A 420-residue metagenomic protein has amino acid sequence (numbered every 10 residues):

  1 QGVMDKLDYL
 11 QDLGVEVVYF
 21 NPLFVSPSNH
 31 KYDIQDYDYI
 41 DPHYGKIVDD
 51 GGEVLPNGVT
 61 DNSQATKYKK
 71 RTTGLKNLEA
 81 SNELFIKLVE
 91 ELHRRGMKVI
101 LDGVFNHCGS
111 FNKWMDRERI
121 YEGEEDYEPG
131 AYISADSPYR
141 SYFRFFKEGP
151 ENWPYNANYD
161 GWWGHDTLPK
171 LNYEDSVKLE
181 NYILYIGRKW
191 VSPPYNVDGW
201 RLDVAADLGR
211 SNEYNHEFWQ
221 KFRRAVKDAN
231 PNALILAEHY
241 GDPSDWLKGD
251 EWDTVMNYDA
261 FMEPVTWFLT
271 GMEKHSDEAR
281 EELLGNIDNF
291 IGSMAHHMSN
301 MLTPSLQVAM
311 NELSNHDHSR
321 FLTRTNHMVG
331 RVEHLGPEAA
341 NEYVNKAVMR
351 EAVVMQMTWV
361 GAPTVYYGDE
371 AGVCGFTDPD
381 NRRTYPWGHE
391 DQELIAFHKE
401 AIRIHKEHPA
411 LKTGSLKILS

Functional and structural regions predicted by a protein language model:
Q1-E16, L23-P194, F222, D228 (+2 more regions): Substrate-binding/active-site clefts of carbohydrate-active enzymes
L10, F20, Y37, L92 (+8 more regions): Conserved, mostly hydrophobic/aromatic
Q11-V18, H93-I100, Y195-W200, N230-L234 (+2 more regions): Loop/turn elements at helix/coil->beta-strand transitions in domains of secreted/extracellular proteins
F24, D41-Y44, F105, D175 (+5 more regions): Short, flexible loop/turn elements at secondary-structure junctions
F111, W219, R223-R224, N232-P379 (+1 more regions): Conserved alpha/beta catalytic core and glycan-binding cleft of carbohydrate-active enzymes
L168, I186-P193, V197-V226, D242-E263: Conserved N-terminal glycine/acidic-rich loop preference
G209-R210, E338-V344, Y385-Q392: Short, contiguous acidic/charged loop-to-helix segments that flank catalytic cores in large enzymes
F290-H296, V365-Y367, A371-S420: Glycan-recognition and catalytic regions of carbohydrate-active enzymes
